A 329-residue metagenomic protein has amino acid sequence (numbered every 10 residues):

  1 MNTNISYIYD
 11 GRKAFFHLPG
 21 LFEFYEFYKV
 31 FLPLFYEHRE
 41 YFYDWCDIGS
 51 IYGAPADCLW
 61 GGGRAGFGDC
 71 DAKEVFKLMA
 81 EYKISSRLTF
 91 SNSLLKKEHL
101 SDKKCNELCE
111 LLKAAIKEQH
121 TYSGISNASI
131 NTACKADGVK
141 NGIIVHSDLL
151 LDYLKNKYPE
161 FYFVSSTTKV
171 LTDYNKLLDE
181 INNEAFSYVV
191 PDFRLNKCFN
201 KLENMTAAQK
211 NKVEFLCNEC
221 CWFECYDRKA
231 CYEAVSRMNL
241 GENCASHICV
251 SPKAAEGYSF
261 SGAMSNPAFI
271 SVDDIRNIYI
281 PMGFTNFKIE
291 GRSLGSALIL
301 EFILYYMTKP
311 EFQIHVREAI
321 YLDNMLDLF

Functional and structural regions predicted by a protein language model:
N2-K176, E180, F186-F329: Active-site pocket-lining/capping segments in soluble small-molecule metabolic enzymes
